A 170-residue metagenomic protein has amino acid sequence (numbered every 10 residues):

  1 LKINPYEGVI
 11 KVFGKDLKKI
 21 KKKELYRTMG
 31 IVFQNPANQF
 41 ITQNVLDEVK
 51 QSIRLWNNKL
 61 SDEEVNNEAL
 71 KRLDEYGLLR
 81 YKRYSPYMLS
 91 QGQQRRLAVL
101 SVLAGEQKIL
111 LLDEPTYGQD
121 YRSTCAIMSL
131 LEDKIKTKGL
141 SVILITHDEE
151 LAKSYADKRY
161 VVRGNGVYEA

Functional and structural regions predicted by a protein language model:
P5-D16, L25: Conserved ABC transporter NBD signature motif
D62-Y81: Conserved ABC ATPase "signature" region
S85-L89, Q93: Conserved ABC ATPase signature
V102-L103: ABC ATPase C-loop
L110-D113: Catalytic Walker B motif of ABC-type/P-loop ATPase nucleotide-binding domains
T116-Y117: Short loop immediately C-terminal to the Walker-B catalytic DE motif in ABC-type ATPase nucleotide-binding domains
D120: ABC-family nucleotide-binding domains
T146-H147: H-loop/switch region of ABC-family ATPase nucleotide-binding domains
